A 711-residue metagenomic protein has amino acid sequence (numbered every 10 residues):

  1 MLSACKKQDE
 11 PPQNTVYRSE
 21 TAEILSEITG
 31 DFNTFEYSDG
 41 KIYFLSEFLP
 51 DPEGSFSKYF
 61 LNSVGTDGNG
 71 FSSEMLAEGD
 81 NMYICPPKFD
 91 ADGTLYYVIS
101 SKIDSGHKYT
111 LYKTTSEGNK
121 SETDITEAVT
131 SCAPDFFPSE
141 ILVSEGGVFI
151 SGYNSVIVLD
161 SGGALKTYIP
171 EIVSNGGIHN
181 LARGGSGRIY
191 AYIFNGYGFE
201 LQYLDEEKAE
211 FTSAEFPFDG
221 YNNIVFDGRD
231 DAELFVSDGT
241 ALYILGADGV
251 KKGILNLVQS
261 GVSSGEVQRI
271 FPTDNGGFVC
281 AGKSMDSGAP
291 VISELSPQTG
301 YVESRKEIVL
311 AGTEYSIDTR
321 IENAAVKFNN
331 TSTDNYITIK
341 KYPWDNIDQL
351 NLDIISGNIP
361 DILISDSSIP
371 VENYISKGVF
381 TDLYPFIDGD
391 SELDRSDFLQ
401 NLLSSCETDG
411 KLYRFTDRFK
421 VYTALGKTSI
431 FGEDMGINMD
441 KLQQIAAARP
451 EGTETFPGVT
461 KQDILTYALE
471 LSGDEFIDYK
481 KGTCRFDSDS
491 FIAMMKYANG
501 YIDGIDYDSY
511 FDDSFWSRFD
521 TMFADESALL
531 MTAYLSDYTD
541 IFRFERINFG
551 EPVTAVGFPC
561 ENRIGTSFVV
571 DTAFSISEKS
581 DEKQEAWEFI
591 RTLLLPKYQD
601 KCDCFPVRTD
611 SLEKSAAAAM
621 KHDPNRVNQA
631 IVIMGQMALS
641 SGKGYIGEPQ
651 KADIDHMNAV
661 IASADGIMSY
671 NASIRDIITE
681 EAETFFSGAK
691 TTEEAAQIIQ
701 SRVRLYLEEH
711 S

Functional and structural regions predicted by a protein language model:
C5-G54, Y59-G68, P87, S101 (+7 more regions): Conserved N-terminal structural module of periplasmic/extracytoplasmic solute-binding proteins
E74-N81, S121-P134, P170-S174, V258-G261: Surface-exposed loop and turn segments in beta-propeller and other repeat-based domains that flank or scaffold
I317, F568, Q629-V703: C-terminal capping/gating helix-and-loop segments adjacent to ligand/active sites or protein-protein/ligand interfaces
I369-T423, D440-K441, P552-P559: Hinge/lid segment of periplasmic solute-binding proteins
Y384-D397, D474-K496, G557-S567, I661 (+1 more regions): Short, solvent-exposed loop/beta-turn-alpha elements that line the ligand-binding surface or hinge of extracytoplasmic
E407-D512, E578-Q584, T691-E694: Helix-loop-helix "hinge/cap" segment bordering the ligand-binding cleft or interdomain interface
E451, T592-R626: Periplasmic-binding protein-like
Y501-E588, P596, V607: Extracytoplasmic/periplasmic substrate-binding proteins
